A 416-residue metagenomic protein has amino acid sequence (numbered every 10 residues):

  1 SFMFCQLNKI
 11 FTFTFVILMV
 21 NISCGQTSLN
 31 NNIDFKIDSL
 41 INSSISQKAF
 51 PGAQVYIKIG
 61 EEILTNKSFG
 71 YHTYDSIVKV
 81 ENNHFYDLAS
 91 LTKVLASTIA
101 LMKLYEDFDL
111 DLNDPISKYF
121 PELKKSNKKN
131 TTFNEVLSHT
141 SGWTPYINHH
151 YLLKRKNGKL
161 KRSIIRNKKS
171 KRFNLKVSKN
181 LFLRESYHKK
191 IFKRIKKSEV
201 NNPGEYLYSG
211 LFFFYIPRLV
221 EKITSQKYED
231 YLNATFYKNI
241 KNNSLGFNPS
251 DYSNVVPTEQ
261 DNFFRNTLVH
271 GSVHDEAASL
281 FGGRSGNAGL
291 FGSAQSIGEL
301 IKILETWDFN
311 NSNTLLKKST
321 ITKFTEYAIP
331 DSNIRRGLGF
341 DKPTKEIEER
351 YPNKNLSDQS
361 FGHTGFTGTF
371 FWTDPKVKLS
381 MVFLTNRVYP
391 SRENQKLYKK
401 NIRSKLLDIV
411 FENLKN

Functional and structural regions predicted by a protein language model:
S1-L29: Bacterial Sec-dependent N-terminal signal peptides
N30-L88, D109-D111, K193, S250 (+3 more regions): Short, conserved catalytic-motif segment at the N-terminal edge
I41, V55, E61, K93 (+9 more regions): Residue-level preference for non-acidic, small/hydrophobic
N42-S44, F85, E326, N355-F361 (+1 more regions): Short, P/G- and charge-enriched loop/turn segments at secondary-structure junctions
S43-Q54, S76-V136, E199-F212, S285-A288: Short active-site loop at a secondary-structure junction that contains or immediately precedes the catalytic residue(s)
Q54-Y56, E135-L137, G246, F371-W372 (+1 more regions): Structural recognition of the beta-strand scaffold that forms the well-ordered cores of secreted hydrolase catalytic
K128-D358: Short, surface-exposed loop or secondary-structure junction motifs that flank catalytic or metal-binding residues
H363-N416: Structured C-terminal helix/loop/strand segments within mature extracytoplasmic catalytic/sensor domains
